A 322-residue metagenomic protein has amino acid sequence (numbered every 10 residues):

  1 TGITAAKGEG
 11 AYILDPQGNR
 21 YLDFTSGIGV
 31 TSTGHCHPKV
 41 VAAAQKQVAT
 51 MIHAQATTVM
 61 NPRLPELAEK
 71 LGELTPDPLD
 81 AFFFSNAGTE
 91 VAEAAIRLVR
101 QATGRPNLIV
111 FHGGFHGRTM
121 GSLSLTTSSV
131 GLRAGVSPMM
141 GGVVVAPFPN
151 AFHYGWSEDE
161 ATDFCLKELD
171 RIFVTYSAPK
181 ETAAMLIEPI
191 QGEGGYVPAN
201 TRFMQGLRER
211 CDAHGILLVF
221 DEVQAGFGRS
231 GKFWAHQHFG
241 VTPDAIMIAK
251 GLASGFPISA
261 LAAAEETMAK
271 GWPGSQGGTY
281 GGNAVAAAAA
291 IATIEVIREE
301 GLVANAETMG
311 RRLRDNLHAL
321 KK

Functional and structural regions predicted by a protein language model:
T1-K322: Conserved N-terminal phosphate-binding loop of PLP-dependent enzymes in the Aspartate aminotransferase
